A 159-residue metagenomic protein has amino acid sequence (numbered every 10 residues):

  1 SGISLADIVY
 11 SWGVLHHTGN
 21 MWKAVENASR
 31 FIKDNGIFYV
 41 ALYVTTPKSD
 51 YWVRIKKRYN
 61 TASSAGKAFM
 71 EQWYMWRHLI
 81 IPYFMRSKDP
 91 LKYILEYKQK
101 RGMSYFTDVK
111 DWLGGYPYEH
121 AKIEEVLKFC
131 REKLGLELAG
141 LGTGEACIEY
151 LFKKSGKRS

Functional and structural regions predicted by a protein language model:
S1-V9: A short acidic, Gly/Pro-enriched loop at the edge of an enzyme's catalytic core that lines a small-molecule cofactor
L5, D34, G135-E137: Short loop/turn motifs at secondary-structure junctions
Y10-W12, K48-R58, Y97-Y118: Short, glycine-/aromatic-enriched active-site segment of Class I SAM-dependent methyltransferases
S11-L15, A41: Residues lining the SAM
T18-G19: A structural helix-start
W22-I37: A short glycine-rich, Lys/Arg-flanked "PGG" loop and its adjoining helix->strand segment in the class I
I37-R86: Conserved class I S-adenosyl-L-methionine
K100, Y105-S159: C-terminal lobe and adjacent flexible extensions of AdoMet/dcAdoMet transferase-like proteins
